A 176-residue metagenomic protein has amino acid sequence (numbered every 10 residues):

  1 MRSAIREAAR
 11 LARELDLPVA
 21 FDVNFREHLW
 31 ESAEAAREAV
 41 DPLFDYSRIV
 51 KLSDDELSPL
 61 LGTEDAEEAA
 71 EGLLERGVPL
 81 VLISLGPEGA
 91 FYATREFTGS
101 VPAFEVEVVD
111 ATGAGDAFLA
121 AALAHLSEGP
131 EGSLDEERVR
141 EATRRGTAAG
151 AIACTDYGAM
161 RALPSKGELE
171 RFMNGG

Functional and structural regions predicted by a protein language model:
M1-G72, E88-G89: Conserved beta-alpha-beta core of the PfkB/ribokinase-like small-molecule kinase fold
R10-E14, G62-G176: Conserved phosphate-binding/catalytic region of the ribokinase-like
